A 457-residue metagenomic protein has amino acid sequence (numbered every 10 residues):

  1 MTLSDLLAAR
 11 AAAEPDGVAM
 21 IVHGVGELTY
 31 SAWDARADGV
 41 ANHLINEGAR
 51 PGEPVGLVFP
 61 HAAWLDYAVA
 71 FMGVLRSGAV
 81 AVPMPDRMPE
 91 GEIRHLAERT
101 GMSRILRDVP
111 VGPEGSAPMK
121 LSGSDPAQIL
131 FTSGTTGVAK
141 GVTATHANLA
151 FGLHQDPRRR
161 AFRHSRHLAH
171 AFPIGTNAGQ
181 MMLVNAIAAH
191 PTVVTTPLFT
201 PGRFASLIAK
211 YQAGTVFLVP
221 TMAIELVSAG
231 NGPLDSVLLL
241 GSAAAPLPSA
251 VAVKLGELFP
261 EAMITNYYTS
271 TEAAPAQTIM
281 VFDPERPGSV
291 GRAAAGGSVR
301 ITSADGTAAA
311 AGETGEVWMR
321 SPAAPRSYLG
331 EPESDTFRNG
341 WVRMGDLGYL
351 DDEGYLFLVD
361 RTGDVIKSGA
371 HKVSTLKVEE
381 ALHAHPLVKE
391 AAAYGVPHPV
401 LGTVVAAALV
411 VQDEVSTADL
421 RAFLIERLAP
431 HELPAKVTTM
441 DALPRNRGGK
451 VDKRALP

Functional and structural regions predicted by a protein language model:
M1, V109-P126: Flexible, low-complexity linker/hinge segments
V18-G48, V58-L65, M72, P89-R94 (+1 more regions): Conserved AMP-binding/adenylate-forming core of the ANL superfamily
E27-A32, A127-H154: Conserved AMP-binding A3 loop
P60-V82, D86-E90, R99-T100, R166-H167 (+2 more regions): A short helix-loop-beta submotif of the ANL/AMP-binding
A150-H167, G175-T215, A229: Conserved AMP-binding/adenylation subdomain of ANL enzymes
A213-F217, N231-R286, S298: Gly/Ser/Thr-rich phosphate-binding loop
V216, S321, R326-S327, L347-E432 (+3 more regions): AMP-binding/adenylate-forming catalytic core of the ANL superfamily
R292-G296, D305-N339, Y355, V373 (+1 more regions): Conserved ATP/PPi-binding loop(s) of AMP-dependent carboxylate-activating enzymes
